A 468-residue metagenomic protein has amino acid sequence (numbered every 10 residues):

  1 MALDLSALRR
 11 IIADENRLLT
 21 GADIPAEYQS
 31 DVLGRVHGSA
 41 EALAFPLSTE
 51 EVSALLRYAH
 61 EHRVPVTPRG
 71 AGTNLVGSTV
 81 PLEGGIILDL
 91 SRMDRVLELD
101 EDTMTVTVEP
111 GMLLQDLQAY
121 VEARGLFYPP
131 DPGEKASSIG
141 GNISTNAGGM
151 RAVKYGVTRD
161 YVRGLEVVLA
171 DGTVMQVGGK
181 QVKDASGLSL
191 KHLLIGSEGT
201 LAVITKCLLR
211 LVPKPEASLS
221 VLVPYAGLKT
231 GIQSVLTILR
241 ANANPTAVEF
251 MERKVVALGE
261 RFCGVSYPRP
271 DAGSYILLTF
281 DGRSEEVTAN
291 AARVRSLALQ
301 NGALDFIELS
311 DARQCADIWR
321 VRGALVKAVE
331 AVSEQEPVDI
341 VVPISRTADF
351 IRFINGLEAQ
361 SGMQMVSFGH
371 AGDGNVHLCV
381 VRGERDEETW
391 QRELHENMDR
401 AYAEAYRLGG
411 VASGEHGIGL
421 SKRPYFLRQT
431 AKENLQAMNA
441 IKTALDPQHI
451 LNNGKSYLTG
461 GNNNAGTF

Functional and structural regions predicted by a protein language model:
M1-F468: Noncatalytic alpha-helical scaffold of FAD-dependent oxidoreductases
